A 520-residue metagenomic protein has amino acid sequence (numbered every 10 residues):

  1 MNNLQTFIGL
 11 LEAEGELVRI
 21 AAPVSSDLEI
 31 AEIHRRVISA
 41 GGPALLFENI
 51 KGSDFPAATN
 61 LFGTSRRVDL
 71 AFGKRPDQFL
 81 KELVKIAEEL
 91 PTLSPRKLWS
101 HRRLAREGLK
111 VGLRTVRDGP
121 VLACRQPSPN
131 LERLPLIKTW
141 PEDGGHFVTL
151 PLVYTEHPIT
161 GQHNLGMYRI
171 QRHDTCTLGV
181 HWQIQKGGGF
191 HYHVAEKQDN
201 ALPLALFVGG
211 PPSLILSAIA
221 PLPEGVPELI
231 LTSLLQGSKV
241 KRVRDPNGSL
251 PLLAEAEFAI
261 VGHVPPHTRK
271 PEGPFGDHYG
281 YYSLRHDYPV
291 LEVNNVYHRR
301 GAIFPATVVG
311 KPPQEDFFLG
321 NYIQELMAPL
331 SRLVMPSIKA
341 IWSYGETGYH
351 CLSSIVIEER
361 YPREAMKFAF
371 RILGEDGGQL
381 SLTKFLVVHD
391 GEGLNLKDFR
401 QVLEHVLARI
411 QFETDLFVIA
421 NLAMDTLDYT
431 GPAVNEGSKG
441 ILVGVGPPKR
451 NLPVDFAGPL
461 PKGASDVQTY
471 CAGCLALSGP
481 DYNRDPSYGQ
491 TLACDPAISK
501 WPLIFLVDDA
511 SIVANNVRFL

Functional and structural regions predicted by a protein language model:
M1-F275, G280-V290, N294-F505, S511 (+1 more regions): Extended, highly charged
V513-N515: Charged phosphotransfer/docking patches of two-component systems
